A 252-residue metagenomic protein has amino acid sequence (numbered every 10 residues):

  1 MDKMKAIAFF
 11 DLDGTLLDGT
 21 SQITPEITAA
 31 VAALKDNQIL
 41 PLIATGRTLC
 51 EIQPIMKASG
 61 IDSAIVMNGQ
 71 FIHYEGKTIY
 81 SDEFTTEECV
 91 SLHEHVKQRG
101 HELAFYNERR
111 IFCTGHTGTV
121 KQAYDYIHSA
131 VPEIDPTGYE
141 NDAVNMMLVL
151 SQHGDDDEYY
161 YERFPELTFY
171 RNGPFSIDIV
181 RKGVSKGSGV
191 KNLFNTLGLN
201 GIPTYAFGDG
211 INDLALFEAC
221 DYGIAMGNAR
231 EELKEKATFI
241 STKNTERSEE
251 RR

Functional and structural regions predicted by a protein language model:
M1-F10, L199: Non-catalytic pre-domain segments flanking phosphatase-related domains
A6-T20: Asp-based phosphoryl-transfer active-site loop
G19-T119: Active-site phosphate-binding/coordination module
L34, N68, V190, L216-F217: Hydrophobic residues within well-ordered alpha-helices
H95, R99-F207, I211-L216, N228: Conserved acidic, metal-coordinating active-site core of Asp-based, Mg2+-dependent phosphoryl-transfer enzymes
E133, I240-K243: Short acidic-hydrophobic, aromatic-tinged amphipathic segments that line or gate anion-handling sites
E250-R251: Conserved small/polar residues in nucleotide/adenosyl-binding loops
